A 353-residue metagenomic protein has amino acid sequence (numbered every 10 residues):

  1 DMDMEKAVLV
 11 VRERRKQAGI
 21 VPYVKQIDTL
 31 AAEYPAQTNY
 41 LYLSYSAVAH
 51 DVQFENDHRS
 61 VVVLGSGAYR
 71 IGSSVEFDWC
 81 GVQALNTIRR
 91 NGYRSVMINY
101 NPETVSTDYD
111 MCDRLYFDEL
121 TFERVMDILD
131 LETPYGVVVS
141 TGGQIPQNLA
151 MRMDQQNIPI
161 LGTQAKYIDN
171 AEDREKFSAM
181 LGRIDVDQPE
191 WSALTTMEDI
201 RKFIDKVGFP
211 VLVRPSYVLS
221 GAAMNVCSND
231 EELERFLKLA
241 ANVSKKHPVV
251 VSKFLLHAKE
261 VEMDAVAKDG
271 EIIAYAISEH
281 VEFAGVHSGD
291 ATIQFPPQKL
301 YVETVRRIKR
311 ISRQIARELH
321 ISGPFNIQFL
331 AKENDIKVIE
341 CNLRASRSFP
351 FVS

Functional and structural regions predicted by a protein language model:
D1, Q17-A18, P22, V48 (+9 more regions): ATP-dependent carboxylate activation and anion-phosphoryl transfer catalytic cores that bind Mg-ATP to form
D1-A68, D154-Q156: Intrinsic disorder at enzyme termini
S66-Y69, G142-I145, S216-V218: Short glycine-rich anion-binding loops that position phosphate/pyrophosphate groups of nucleotides and phosphorylated
Y69, E103, K166: Conserved Rossmann-like nucleotide-cofactor binding loop
I71-S74, I168, S348-V352: A generic structural signal for short coil/turn motifs at secondary-structure boundaries
Y135-T141: Periplasmic-binding protein-like
T163-M224: A conserved helix-loop-beta module that forms one wall/lid of the active-site cleft in ATP-utilizing catalytic domains
